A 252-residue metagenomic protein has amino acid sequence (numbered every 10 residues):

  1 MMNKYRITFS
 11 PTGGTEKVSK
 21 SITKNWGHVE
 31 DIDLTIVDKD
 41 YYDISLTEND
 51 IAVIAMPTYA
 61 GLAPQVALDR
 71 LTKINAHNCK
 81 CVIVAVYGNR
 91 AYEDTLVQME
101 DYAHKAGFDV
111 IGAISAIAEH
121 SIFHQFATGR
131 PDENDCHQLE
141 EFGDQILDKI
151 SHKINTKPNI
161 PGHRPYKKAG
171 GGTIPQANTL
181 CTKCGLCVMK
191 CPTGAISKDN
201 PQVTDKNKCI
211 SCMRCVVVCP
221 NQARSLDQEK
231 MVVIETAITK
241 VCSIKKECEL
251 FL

Functional and structural regions predicted by a protein language model:
M2-V37, Y41-G172, D227-L252: FMN-binding flavodoxin-like domain, especially the glycine-rich phosphate-binding loop
A177, T182, L186-I210, R214-M231: Iron-sulfur cluster-binding cysteine motifs and their immediate structural context in ferredoxin-like electron-transfer
